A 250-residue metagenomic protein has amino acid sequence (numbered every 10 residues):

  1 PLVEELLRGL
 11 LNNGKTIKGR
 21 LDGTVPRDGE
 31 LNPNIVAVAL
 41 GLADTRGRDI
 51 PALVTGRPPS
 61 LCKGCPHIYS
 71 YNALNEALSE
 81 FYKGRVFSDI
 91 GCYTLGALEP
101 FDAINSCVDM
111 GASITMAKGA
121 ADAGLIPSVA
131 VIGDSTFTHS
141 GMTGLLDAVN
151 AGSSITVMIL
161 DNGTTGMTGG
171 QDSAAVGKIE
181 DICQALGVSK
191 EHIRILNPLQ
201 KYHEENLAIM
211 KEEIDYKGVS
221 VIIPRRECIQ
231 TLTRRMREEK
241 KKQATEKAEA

Functional and structural regions predicted by a protein language model:
P1, E5, K190-K242: Structural signature of the thiamine diphosphate
P1-T45, P224-R226, E238-E239: Terminal amphipathic helices with adjacent charged low-complexity linkers/tails
E4-L10, D28-N32, A73-N75, G96-D102 (+4 more regions): Short acidic, glycine/serine/threonine-rich loops at helix termini
N12-K15, R57, F81-G84, A123-S128 (+4 more regions): Short coil/turn connectors at secondary-structure junctions
T45-I114, A123: Active-site diphosphate/adenylate-binding microenvironment
G47-A52, P59-S60, I126, D172-E212: Conserved thiamine diphosphate
R85-G166: Thiamine diphosphate
I104-A112, D172-A185, K242-E246: Acidic, Ser/Thr-rich peripheral helices and adjacent loops at domain boundaries
